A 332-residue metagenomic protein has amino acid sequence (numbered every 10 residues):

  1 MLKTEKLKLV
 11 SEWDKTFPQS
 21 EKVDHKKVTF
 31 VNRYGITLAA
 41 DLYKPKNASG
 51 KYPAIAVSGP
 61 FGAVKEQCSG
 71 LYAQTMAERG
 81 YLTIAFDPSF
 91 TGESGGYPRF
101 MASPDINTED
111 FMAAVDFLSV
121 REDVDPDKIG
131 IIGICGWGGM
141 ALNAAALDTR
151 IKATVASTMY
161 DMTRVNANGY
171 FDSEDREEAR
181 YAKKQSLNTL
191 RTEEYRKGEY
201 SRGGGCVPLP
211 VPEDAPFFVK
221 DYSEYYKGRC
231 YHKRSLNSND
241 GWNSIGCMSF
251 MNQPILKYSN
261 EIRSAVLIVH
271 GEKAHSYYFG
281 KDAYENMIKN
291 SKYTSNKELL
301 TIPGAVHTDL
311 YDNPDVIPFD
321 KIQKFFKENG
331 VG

Functional and structural regions predicted by a protein language model:
T4-G50, Y311: N-terminal cap/lid segment of alpha/beta-hydrolase-fold proteins
K51-P60: Short beta-strand element of the alpha/beta-hydrolase
G62-Q74, P88, G280: The serine-hydrolase catalytic nucleophile loop
T75-G95: Conserved alpha/beta-hydrolase
M101-E122: Alpha/beta-hydrolase active-site loop
L142-G228: Alpha/beta-hydrolase-fold enzymes
I262, I268-H270: Short beta-strand/loop motif that positions the catalytic acidic residue of the alpha/beta-hydrolase fold
A305-D315: Catalytic histidine-centered segment of alpha/beta-hydrolase-like enzymes
